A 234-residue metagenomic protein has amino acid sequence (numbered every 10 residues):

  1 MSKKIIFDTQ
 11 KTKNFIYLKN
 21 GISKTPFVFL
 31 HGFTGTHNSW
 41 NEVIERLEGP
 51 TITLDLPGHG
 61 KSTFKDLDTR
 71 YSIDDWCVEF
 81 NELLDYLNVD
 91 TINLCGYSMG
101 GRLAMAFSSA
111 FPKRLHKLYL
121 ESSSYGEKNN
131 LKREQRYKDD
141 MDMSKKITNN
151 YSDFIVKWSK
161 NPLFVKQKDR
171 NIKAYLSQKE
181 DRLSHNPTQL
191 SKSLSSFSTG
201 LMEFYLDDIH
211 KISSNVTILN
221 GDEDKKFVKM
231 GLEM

Functional and structural regions predicted by a protein language model:
M1-N14: N-terminal cap/lid segment of alpha/beta-hydrolase-fold proteins
K13-F64: Conserved HGGG/HGGXW glycine-rich cap/lid loop of the alpha/beta-hydrolase fold
E42, A106-A110: Active-site signature of alpha/beta-hydrolase-fold catalytic machinery across serine- and Asp/Cys-nucleophile hydrolases
E42-E45, I52-C95: Active-site loop/oxyanion-hole signature of alpha/beta-hydrolase fold enzymes
G96-G100, A104: Gly/Ala-rich beta-loop-alpha elbow adjacent to hydrolase catalytic centers
S109, H116-I147: Flexible "cap/lid" loop of the alpha/beta hydrolase fold
M141-K146, K157-D169, Q178-D181, S193-G200: Helix-loop "lid/cap" segments that line or gate small-molecule binding pockets
L183-E233: Conserved serine/cysteine hydrolase catalytic core
